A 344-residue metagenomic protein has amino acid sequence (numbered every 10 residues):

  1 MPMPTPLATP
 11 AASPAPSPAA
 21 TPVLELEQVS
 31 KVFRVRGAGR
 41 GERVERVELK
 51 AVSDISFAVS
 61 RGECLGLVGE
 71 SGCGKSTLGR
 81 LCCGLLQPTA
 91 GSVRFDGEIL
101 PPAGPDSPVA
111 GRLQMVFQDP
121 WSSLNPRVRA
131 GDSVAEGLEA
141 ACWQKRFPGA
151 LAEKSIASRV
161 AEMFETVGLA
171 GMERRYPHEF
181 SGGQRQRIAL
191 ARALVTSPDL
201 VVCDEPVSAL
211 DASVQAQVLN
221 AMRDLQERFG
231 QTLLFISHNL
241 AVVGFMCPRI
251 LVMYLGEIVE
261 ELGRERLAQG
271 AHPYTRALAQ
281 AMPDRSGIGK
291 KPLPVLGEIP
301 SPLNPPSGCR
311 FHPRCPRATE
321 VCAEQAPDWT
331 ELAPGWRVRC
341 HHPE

Functional and structural regions predicted by a protein language model:
A20-P22, V35-R43, E261-E344: Short catalytic/signature loops enriched in Gly
G41-R46, I99-Q114, V128, D132 (+4 more regions): ABC ATPase NBD coupling module
C83: Helix-to-loop junction immediately C-terminal to a conserved catalytic motif
E139, L151-G171, A279-Q280: Conserved ABC ATPase "signature" region
Y176-F180, Q184: Conserved ABC ATPase signature
V195-D199: A short, proline-enriched helix->beta-strand linker immediately N-terminal to the Walker B motif in ABC-type P-loop
V202, L210, V214-K290: P-loop NTP-binding/switch modules centered on Walker-like glycine-rich loops
